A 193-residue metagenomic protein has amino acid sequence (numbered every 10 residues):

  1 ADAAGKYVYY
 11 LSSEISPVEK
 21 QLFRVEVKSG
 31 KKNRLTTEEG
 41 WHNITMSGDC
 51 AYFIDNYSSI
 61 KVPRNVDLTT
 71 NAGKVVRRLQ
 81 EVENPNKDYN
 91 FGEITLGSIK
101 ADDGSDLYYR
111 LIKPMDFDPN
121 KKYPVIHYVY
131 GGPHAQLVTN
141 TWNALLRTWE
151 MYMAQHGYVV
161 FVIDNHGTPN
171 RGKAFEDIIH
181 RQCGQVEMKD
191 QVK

Functional and structural regions predicted by a protein language model:
A1-D2, Y9-S16, I54-I60, T70: Beta-strand C-termini and the immediately following turn/loop, strongest in propeller blades
I15, T37, N90-G92: Short solvent-exposed loop/turn micro-motifs enriched in small/polar/acidic residues
V18-L22, G30, R64: Repetitive beta-architecture junctions, highlighting loop-to-beta-strand starts across blade-like repeats
E26-G30, T70-A72: Short loop/turn segments that connect beta-strands within beta-propeller blades
K31-T36: A short beta-strand motif characteristic of beta-propeller blades
N43-K193: Serine-hydrolase catalytic core recognition
